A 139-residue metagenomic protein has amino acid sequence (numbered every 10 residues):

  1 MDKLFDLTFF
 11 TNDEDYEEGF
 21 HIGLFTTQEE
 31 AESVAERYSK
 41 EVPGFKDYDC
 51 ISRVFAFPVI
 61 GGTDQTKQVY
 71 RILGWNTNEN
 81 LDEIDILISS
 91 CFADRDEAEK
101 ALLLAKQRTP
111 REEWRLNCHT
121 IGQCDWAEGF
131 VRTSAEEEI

Functional and structural regions predicted by a protein language model:
M1-F9, E29-V34, I139: Extreme N-terminal leader/activation tails
M1-L4, N78, E99, E113: Generic N-terminal initiation segments characterized by hydrophobic and/or small/turn-forming residues
K3-D13, Q68-N78: A short beta-strand micro-motif
D13-G19, N80-I86: Short glycine-enriched loop/turn motifs at secondary-structure junctions
E14-Y16, E30-S33, A98-K100: Short loop/beta submotifs within extracellular cysteine-rich repeat domains
G19, R37-Q68, G74, I86-S89 (+2 more regions): Short, mixed-charge low-complexity intrinsically disordered segments
F25-Q28, C91-R95: Conserved aromatic
